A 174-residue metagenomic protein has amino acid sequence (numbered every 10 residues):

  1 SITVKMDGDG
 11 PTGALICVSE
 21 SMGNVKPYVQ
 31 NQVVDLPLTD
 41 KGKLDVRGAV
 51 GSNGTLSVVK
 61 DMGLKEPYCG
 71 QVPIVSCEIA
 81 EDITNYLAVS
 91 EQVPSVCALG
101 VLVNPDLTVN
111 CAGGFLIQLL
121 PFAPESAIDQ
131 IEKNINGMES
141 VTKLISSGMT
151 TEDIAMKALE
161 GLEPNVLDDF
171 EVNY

Functional and structural regions predicted by a protein language model:
S1-D168: Interaction interfaces in information-processing and related assembly proteins
V172-Y174: Local cysteine-cluster metal-coordination motifs and their immediate loop/turn environment, predominantly Fe-S cluster
